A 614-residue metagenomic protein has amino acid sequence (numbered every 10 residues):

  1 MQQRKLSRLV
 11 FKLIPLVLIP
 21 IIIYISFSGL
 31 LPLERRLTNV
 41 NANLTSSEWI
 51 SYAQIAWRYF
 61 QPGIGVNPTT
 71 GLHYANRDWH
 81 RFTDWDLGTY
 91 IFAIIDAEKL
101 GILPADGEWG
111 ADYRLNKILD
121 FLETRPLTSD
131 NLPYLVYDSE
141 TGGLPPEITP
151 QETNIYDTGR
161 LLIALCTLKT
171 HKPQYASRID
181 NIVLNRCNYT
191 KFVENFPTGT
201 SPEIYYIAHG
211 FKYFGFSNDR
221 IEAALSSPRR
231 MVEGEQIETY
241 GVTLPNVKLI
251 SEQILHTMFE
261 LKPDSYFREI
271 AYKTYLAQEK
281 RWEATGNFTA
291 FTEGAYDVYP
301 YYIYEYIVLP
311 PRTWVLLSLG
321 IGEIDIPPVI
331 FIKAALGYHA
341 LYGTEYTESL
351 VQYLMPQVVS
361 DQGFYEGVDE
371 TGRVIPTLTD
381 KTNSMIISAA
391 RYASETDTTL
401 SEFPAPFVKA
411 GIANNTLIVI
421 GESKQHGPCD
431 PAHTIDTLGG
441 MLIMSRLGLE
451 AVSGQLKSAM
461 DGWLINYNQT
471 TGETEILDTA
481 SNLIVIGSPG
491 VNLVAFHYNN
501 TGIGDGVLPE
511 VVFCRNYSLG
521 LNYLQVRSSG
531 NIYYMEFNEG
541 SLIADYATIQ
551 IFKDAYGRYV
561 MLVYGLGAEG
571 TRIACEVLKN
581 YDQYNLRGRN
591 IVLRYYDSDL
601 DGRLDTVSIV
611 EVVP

Functional and structural regions predicted by a protein language model:
M1-R36, A42, I484, G567 (+1 more regions): Secretory targeting signatures
G29-F82, L127-P133, Y213: Low-complexity, Ser/Thr/Pro/Gly-enriched N-terminal "stalk/linker" regions
L33, P404-P614: Solvent-exposed alpha-helical segments and adjacent loops that form catalytic or protein-interaction surfaces
N43, N67, N116, C166 (+6 more regions): N-linked glycosylation sites
N43-I50, L127-G159, A164-C166, H171-V351 (+2 more regions): Extended ligand-binding clefts on enzyme/binding-domain cores
N43-S47, R77-R81, K99-G107, I148-Q151 (+2 more regions): Second-shell loop/turn segments in exported
N76-Y156: Membrane helical hairpin/interfacial module
T313-H339, V359-P404: C-terminal functional modules
